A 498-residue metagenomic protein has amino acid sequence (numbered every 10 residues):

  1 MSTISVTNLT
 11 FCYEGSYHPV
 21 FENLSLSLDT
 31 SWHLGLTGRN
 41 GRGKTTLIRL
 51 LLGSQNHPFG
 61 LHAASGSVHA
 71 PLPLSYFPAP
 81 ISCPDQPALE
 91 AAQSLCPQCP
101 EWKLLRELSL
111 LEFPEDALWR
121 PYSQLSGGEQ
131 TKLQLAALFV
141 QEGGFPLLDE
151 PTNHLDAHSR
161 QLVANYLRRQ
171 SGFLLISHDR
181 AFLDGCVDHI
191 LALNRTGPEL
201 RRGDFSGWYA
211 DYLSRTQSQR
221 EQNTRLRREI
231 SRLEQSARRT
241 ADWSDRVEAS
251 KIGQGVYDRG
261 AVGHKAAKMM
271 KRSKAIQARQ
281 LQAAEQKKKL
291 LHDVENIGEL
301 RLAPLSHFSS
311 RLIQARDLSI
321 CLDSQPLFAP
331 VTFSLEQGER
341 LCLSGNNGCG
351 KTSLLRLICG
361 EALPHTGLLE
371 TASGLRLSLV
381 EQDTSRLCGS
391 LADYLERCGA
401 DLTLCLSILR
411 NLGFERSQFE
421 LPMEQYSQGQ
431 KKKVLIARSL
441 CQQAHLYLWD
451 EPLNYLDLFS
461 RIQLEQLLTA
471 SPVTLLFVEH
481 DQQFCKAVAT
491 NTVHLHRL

Functional and structural regions predicted by a protein language model:
M1-E221, H307-L498: ABC ATP-binding cassette signature C-motif
V68, T240-S250, S273-K274, L290-G298 (+5 more regions): Short, highly charged low-complexity linear segments
D85, E90-E107, G185, A192-N296 (+1 more regions): Extended, highly charged alpha-helical segments
K288-I313: Coiled-coil termination/hinge junctions
